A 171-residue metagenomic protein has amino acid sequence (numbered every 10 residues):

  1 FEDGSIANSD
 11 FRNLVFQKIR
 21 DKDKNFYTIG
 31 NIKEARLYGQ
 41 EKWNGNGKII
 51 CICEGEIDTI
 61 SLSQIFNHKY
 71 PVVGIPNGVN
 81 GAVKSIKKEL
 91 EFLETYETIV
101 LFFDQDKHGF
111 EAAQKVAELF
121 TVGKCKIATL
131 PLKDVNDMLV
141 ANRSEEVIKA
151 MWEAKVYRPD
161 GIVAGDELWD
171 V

Functional and structural regions predicted by a protein language model:
F1-T95, A113: Phosphate-handling DNA/RNA-contact segment within nucleic-acid enzymes
I50-I52, Y96-H108: Acidic beta-strand-to-loop metal/phosphate-binding motif
K69-Y70, E118-A128: Structural alpha-beta junctions
I75-G81, Q105, L130-L132: Short, acidic/turn-prone active-site loops that include or flank metal/cofactor- and phosphate-binding residues
I86-E94, N136-M151: Short, surface-exposed amphipathic charged segments that create phosphate/polyanion-binding patches used for binding
C125-D137: Conserved beta-strand -> loop -> alpha-helix junction used to position metal-binding or nucleic-acid-contacting
E146-A164: Interdomain "pre-motor" coupling segment immediately N-terminal to P-loop NTPase/helicase cores
A164-V171: The Walker A/P-loop phosphate-binding site
